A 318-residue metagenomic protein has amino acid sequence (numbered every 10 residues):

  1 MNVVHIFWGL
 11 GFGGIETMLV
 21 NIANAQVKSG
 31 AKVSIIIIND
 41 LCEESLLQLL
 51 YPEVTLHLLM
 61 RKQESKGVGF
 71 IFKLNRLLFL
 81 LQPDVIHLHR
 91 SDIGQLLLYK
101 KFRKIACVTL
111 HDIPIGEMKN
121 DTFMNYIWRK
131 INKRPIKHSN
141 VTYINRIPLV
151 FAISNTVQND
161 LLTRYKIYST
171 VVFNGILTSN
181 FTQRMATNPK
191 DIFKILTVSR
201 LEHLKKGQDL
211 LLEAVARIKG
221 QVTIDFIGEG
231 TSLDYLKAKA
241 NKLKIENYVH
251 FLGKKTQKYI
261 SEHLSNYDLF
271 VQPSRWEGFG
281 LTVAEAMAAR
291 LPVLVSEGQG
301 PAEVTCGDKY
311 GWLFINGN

Functional and structural regions predicted by a protein language model:
H5-N21, A25-S65, L162, G230-S232: N-terminal strand-loop element at the rim of the active site of nucleotide-sugar-dependent glycosyltransferases
E16-N21, F193, E202-R217, T231-D234: A conserved mid-protein helix/loop that constitutes part of the nucleotide-sugar donor-binding site
N75, R129-V150: Membrane-proximal helix-turn-helix segments that form the acceptor-binding/catalytic region of lipid-linked
L88-G94, L110: Short His-centered aromatic/hydrophobic patch
L162-T163, F173-I192, E262: Acidic anion/phosphate-binding donor-loop and adjacent secondary structure in glycosyltransferase catalytic cores
R275: Aromatic "clamp/platform" in nucleotide-sugar-dependent glycosyltransferases that forms part of the donor/acceptor
P292-V295: Short hydrophobic beta-strand element within catalytic cores of glycosyltransferases and related nucleotide-activated
G307-D308, W312-N318: Conserved acidic donor-binding segment of nucleotide-sugar-dependent glycosyltransferases
